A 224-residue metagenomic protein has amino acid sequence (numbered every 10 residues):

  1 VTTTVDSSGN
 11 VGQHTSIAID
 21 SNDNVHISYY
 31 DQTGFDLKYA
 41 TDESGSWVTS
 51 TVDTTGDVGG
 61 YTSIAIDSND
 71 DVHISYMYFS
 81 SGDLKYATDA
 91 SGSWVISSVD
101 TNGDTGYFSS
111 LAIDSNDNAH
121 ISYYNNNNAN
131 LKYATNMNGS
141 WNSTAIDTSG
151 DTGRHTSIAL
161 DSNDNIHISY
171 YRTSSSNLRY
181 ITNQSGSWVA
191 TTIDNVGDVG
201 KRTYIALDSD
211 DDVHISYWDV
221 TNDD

Functional and structural regions predicted by a protein language model:
V1-D224: Extracellular, repeat-based ectodomains that mediate carbohydrate processing or recognition
